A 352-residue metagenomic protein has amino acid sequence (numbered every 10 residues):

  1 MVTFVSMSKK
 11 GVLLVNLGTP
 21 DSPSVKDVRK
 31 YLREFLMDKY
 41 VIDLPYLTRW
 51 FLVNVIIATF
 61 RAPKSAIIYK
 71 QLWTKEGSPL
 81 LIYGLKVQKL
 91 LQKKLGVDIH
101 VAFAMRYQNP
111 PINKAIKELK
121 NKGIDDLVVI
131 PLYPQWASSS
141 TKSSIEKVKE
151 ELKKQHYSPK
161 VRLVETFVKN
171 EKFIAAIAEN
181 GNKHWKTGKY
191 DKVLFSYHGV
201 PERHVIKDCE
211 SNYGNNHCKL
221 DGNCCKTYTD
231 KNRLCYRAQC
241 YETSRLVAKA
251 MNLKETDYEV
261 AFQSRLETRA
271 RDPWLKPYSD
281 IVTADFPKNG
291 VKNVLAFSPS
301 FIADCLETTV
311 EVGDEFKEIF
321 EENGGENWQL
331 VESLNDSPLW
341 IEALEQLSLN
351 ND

Functional and structural regions predicted by a protein language model:
F4-D352: Active-site-proximal alpha-helix that buttresses catalytic centers in soluble enzyme cores
